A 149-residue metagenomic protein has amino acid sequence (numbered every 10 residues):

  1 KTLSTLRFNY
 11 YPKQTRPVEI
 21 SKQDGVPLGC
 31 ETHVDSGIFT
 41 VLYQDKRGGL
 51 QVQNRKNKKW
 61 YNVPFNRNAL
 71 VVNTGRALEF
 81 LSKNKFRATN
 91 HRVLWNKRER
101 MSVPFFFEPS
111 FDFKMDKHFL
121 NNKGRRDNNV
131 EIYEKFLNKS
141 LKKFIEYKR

Functional and structural regions predicted by a protein language model:
K1-R149: C-terminal flanking tails of non-heme Fe-dependent oxygenases
